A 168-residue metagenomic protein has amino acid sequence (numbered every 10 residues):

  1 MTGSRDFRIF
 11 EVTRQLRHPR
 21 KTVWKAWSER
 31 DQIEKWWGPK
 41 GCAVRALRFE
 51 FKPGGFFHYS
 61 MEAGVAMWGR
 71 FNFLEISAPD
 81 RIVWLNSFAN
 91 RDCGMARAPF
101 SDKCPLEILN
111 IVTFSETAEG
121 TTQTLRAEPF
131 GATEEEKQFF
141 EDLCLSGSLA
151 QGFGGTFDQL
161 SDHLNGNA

Functional and structural regions predicted by a protein language model:
M1-A43: Hydrophobic ligand-binding cavity/cleft-lining segments
E11-V12, D31-N72, R81: Short beta-edge strand/loop motif at the mouth of beta-sheet-based domains
T13-R14, A46-L47, R70-E75, E107-E116: Hydrophobic/aromatic beta-strand elements that line small-molecule binding cavities or substrate pockets in beta-rich
R20-K21, L74-I82, T113-T122: A short, structured loop/turn motif at beta-sheet edges
V23, I33, F57, F73 (+4 more regions): Hydrophobic pocket/interface hotspot
A46, Q159-A168: Short, highly charged C-terminal tails/helix-capping segments
F57-E62, L85, R97-F100: Short beta-strand segments that buttress and anchor functional surface loops
G94-Q151: Beta-strand/loop substructures that line and gate deep hydrophobic ligand-binding cavities in soluble
